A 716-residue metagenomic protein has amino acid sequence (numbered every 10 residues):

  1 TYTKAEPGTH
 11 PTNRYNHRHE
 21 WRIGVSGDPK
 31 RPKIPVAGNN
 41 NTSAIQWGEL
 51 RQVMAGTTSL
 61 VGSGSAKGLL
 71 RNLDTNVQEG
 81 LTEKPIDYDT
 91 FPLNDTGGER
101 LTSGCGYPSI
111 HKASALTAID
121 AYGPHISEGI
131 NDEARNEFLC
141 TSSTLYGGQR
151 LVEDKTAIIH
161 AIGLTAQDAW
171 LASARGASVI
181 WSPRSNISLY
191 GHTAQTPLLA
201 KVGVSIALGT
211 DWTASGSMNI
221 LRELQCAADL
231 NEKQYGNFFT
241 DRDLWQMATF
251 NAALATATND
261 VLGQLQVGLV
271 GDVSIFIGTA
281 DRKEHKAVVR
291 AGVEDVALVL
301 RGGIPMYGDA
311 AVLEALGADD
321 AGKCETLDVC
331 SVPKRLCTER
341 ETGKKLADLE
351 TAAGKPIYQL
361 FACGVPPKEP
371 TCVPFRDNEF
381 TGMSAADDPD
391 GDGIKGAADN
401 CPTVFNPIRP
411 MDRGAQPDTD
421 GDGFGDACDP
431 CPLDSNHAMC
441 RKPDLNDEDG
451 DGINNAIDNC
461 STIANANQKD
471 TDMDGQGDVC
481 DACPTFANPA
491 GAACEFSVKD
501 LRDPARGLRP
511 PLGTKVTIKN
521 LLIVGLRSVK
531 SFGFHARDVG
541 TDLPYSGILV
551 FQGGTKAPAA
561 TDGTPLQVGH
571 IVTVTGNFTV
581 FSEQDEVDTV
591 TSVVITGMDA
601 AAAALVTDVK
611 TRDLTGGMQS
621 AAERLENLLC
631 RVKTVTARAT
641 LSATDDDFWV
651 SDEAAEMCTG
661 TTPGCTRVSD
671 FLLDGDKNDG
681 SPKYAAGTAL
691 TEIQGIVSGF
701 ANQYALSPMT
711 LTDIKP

Functional and structural regions predicted by a protein language model:
T1-F91, K112-A113, Q246-D387: Active-site microenvironment of metallo-dependent hydrolases
N41-W47, T57-D154: Metal-coordinating catalytic core of metallo-dependent amide/deamination hydrolases
S59, A121-G123, K155-A157, S178-I180 (+1 more regions): Structural preference for beta-strand elements that scaffold enzyme active sites
A118-E137, D154-H160, L164-L171, P183 (+2 more regions): Beta-propeller domains
I119, G268-G271, G569, T688: Loop/turn positions that initiate beta-strands
S143-T156, H192-G278, R290-P305: His/Asp/Glu-enriched, well-ordered alpha-helical/loop segment that forms or immediately abuts the divalent-metal
L316-G317, A321-T381, P484, N488-P716: Extended non-catalytic accessory segments flanking core domains
E379-E495: Extracellular calcium-associated, cysteine-rich motifs in secreted modular proteins
